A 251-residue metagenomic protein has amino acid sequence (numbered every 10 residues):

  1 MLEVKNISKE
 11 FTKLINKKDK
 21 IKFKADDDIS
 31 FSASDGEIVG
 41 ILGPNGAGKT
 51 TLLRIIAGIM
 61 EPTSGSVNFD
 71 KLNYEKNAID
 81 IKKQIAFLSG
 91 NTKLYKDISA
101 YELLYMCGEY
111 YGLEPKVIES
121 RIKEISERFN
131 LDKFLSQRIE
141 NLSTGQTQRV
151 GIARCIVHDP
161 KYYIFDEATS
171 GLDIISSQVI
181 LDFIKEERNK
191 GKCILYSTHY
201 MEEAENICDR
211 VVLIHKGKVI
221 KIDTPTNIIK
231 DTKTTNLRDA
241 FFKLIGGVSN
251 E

Functional and structural regions predicted by a protein language model:
G65-K76, I81: Conserved ABC transporter NBD signature motif
Y105, E109, K116-F134: Conserved ABC ATPase "signature" region
R138-L142: Conserved ABC ATPase signature
Y163-D166: Catalytic Walker B motif of ABC-type/P-loop ATPase nucleotide-binding domains
I222-D223: ABC ATPase "signature
